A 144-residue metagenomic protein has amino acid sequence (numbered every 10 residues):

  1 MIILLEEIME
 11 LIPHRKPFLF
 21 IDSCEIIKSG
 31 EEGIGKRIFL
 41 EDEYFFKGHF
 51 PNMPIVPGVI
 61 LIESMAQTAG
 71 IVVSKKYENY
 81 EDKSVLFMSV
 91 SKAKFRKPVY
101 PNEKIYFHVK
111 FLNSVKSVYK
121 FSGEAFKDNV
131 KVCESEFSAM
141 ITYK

Functional and structural regions predicted by a protein language model:
M1-I2, A69-Y106, V132-E134, A139-M140: Hydrophobic beta-strand-centered segment that forms part of the acyl-chain substrate-binding groove
I2-S23: Flexible, low-complexity linker/boundary loops enriched in proline and small hydrophobic residues that flank enzymatic
M9, N52, F95-K97: Beta-strand-rich interaction surfaces with strong enrichment in secreted/lumenal proteins
K16-V56: Catalytic strand-loop segment that frames the active site of acyl-thioester-processing enzymes
F18-F20, I105, Y119: Hydrophobic core residues within well-ordered beta-strands of beta-rich domains
D22-E25, S91, R96, K110-L112 (+1 more regions): Conserved positions in beta-strands of structured domains
C24, V56-N79: Active-site helix/loop of acyl-thioester processing domains in fatty-acid/polyketide metabolism, spanning hotdog-fold
G30-E31, Y100-E103, K110-K144: HotDog/MaoC-like acyl-thioester-processing domains
